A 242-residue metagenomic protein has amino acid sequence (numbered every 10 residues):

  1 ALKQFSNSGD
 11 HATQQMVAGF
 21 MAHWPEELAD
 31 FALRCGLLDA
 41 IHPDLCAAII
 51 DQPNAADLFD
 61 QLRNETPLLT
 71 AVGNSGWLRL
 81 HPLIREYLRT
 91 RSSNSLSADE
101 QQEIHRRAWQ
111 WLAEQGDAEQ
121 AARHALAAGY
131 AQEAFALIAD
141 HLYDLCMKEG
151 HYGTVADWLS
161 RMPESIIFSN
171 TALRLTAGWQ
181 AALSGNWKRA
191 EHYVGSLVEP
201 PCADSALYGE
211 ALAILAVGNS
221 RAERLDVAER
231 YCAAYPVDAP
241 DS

Functional and structural regions predicted by a protein language model:
A1-G9: Amphipathic helix/helix-loop-helix segment enriched in hydrophobic residues with interspersed Lys/Arg and occasional
Q14-N94, Q102-R106: C-terminal boundary/linker of central alpha/beta nucleotide-binding cores
H23-W24, L80, M147, L175 (+1 more regions): Alpha-helical hairpin
A98-Y193: Extended alpha-helical scaffolding segments used for macromolecular assembly and cargo binding
L159-S160, E164-S242: Internal alpha-solenoid helical repeat scaffolds
